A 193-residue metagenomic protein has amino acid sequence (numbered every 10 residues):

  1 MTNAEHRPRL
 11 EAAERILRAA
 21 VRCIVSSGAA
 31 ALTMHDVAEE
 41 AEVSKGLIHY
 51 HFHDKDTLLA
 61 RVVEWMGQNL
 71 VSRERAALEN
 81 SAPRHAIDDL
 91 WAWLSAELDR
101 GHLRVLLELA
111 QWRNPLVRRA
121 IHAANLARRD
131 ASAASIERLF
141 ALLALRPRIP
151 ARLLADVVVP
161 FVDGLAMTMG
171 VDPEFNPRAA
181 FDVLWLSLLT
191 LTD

Functional and structural regions predicted by a protein language model:
M1-E11: N-terminal intrinsically disordered/low-complexity leader segments
A12-R15, A19-T57, R61: Helix-turn-helix
R15, A19-S27, R73-A77, V105 (+2 more regions): Solvent-exposed, amphipathic alpha-helical segments
R61, S72-L103, A151-V158, F181: Hydrophobic alpha-helical connector segments
E64-L70: Short, basic, alpha-helical segments at the C-terminal edge of helix-turn-helix-like DNA-binding modules
L98-R119: Amphipathic alpha-helical segments used for helix-helix packing
R118-H122, L126, F140-T192: Hydrophobic/aromatic-rich alpha-helical bundle segments in the mid-to-C-terminal region
